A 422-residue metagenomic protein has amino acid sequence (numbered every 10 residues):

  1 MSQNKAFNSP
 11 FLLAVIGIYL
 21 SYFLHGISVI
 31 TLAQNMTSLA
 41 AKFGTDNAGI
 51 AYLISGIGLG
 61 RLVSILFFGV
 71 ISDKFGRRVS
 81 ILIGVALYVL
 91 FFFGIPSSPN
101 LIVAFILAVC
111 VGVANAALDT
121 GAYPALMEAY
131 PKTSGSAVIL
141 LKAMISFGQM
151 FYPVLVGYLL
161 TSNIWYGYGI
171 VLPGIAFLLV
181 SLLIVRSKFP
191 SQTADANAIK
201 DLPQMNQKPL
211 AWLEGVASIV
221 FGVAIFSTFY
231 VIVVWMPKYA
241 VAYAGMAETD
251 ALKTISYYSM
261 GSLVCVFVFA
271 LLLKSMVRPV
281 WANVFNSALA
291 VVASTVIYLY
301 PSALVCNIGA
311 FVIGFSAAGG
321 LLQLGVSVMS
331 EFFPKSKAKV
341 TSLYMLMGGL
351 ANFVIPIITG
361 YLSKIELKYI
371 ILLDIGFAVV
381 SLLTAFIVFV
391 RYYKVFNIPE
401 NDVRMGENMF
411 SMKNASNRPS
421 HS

Functional and structural regions predicted by a protein language model:
L32-A33, A211-L263: Extracytoplasmic gate region of multi-pass secondary transporters
V63-P99: Conserved MFS/SLC helix-loop-helix module at the cytosolic interface between two early adjacent transmembrane helices
S64-G76, L160, C265-R278, S363: Helix-to-loop junctions at the C-terminal end of transmembrane segments in multipass secondary transporters
L107-A143: Cytoplasmic helix-loop-helix junction between adjacent transmembrane helices in 12-TM secondary transporters
A117-Y130, G319-F333: Intracellular juxtamembrane helix-capping segments at the cytosolic ends of symmetry-related transmembrane helices
K132-T133, A137-F189: Helix-loop-helix hairpin linking two adjacent transmembrane segments in secondary transporters
G167-V185, I370-F389: Symmetry-related core transmembrane helices of the 12-TM Major Facilitator Superfamily/SLC fold
P279-L324: C-terminal transmembrane helical hairpin of 12-TM major facilitator-type secondary transporters
